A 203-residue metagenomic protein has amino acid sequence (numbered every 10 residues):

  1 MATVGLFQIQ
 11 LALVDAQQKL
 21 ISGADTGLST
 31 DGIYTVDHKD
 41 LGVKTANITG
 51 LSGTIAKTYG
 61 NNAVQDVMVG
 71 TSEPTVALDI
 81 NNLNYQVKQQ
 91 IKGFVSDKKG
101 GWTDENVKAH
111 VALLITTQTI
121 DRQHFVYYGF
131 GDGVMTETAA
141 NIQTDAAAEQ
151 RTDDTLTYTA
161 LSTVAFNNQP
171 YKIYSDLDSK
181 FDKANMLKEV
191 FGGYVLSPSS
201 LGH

Functional and structural regions predicted by a protein language model:
M1-V43, S200-H203: Polar/acidic, low-complexity leader/linker segments enriched in S/T/G and N/D
K19-I21, Q86, T117-Y128, F166-N168: Short, surface-exposed beta-strand/loop "edge" segments at domain boundaries and coil↔beta transitions
T45-V76: N-terminal, charged/glycine-rich beta-strand/loop interface patches
N62-M68, K99-T103, T116, A140-A147: Catalytic micro-motifs at enzyme active sites that drive phosphoryl/nucleotidyl and oxygen chemistry
V64-K88, Q150-T163: Oligomerization/assembly interface segments of phage tail-like spikes and tubes
L83-D104: Charged, amphipathic alpha-helical segments
D104-T138, Q143: Short helix-loop boundary/capping segments
G133-H203: Mixed-charge, glycine-accented linear interaction segment located at domain edges/termini
